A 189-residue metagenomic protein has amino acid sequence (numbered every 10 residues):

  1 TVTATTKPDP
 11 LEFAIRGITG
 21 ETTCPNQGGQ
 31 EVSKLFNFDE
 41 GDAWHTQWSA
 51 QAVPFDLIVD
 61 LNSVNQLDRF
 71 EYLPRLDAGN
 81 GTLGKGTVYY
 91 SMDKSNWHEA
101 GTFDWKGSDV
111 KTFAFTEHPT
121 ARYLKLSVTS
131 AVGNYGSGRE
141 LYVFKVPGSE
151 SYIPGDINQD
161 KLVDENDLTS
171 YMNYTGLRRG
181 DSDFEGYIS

Functional and structural regions predicted by a protein language model:
T1-P8: Conserved "repeat-terminator" motif of extracellular CCP/Sushi domains
T3, G17-G20, Q30, L67 (+2 more regions): Intrinsic disorder/low-complexity segments
P8-D39: Predominantly extracellular/luminal regions of secreted and cell-surface proteins, especially disulfide-bonded
P8-D9, N37-G101, G107-S151: Aromatic, loop-rich ligand-recognition surfaces of beta-strand-rich domains
V146-S189: Cellulosome-associated attachment modules in secreted, modular CAZymes
